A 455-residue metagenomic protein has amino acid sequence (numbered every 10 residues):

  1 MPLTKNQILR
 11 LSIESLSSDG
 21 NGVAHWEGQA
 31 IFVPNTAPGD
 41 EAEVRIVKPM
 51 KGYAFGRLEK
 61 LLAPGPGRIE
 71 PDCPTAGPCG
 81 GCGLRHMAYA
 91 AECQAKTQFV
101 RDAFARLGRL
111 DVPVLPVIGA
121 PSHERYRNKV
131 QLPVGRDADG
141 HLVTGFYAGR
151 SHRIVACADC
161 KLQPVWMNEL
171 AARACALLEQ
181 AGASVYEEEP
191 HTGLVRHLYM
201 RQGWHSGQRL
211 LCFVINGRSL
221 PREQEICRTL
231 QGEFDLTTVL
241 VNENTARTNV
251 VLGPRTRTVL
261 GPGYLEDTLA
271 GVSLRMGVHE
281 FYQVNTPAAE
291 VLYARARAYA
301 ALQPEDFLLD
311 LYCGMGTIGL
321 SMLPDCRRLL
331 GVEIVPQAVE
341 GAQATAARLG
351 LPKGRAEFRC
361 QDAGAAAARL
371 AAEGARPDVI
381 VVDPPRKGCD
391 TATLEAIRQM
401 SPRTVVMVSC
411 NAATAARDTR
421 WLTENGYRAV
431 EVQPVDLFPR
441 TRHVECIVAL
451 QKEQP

Functional and structural regions predicted by a protein language model:
M1-P71, T75, F358, A365: Terminal RNA-binding accessory module
P2-R10, S18, P221-E233, T237-P455: Rossmann-like S-adenosyl-L-methionine
G22-E27, G145-A148, C212-V214, A342: Short, acidic/hydrophobic/Gly-rich beta-strand patch recurrent on exposed beta strands that often constitutes part
G39, Q163, N285: Short, conserved phosphate/pyrophosphate- and ester-handling motifs at nucleotide-, phospho-/glycolipid
R45-P49, P133-D137, R201-H205, Q451-E453: Short beta-strand micro-motifs enriched in acidic
E59-P71, G77-V185, H205, L220: Extended interfacial segments that mediate partner engagement and assembly in macromolecular machines
P116-H123, E188, H197, R201 (+1 more regions): Short, solvent-exposed loop/turn elements at beta->coil junctions and helix N-caps that rim active or binding pockets
M200, G207-N216, S273-G277, V379: Short, aliphatic-rich beta-strand segments
